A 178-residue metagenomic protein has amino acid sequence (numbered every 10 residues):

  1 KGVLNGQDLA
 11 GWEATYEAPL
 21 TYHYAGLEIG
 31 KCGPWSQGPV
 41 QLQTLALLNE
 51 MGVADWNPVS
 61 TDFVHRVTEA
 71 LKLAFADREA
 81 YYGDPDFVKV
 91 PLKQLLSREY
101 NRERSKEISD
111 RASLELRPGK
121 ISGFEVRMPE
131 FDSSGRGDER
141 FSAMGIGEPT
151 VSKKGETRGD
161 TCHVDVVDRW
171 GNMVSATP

Functional and structural regions predicted by a protein language model:
K1-I29, P34: Long, well-ordered, tryptophan-enriched scaffold segments
G2, V53-P178: Internal maturation/activation junctions in enzymes
P39: Flexible, polar/acidic helix-loop-strand segments at domain edges
